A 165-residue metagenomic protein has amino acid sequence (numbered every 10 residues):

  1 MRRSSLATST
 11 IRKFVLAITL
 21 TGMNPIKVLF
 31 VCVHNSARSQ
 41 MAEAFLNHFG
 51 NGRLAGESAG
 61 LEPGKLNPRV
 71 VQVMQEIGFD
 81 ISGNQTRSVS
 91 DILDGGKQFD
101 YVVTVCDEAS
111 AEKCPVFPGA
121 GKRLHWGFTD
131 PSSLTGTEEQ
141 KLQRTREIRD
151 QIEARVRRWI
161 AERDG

Functional and structural regions predicted by a protein language model:
R2-S5, S9-R12: Low-acidity, Ser/Thr- and Arg-rich intrinsically disordered low-complexity segments
V15-G165: Short polar/charged helix/loop
